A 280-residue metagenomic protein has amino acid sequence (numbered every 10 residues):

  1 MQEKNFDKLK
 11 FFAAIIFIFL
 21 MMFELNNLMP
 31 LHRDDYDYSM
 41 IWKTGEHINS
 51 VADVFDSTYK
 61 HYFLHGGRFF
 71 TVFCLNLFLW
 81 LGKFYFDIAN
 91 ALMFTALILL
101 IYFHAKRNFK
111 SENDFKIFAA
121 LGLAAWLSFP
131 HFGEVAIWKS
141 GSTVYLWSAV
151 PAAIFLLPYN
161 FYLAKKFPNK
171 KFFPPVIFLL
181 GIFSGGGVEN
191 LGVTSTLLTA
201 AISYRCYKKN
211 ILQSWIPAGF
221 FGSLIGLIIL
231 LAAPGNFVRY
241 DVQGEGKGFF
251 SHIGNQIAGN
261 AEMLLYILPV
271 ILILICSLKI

Functional and structural regions predicted by a protein language model:
M1-M21: Start-transfer (signal-anchor) and selected internal transmembrane alpha helices of multi-pass inner/ER membrane
N26-V72, N76-L81, I88, K139 (+1 more regions): Transmembrane catalytic cores of multi-pass membrane glycosyltransferases and polysaccharide-assembly enzymes
I88-L97, S142-F155, T196, L264-P269: Membrane-embedded alpha-helical segments of multi-pass membrane proteins, especially the transmembrane helices
A91-K116, I154: Transmembrane-helix motifs of polytopic, lipid-linked glycan transferases
N108-A120, N169-P174, I211-F220, I280: Membrane-interfacial loop-to-transmembrane alpha-helix junctions, especially the N-terminal start
I117-N160: Membrane-interface micro-motifs in multi-pass membrane enzymes
A152-F172, K209-N210: Membrane-interface transmembrane helices that cradle and orient dolichyl/undecaprenyl
F172-E189, S195: Membrane-interface alpha helices of multi-pass inner-membrane proteins
